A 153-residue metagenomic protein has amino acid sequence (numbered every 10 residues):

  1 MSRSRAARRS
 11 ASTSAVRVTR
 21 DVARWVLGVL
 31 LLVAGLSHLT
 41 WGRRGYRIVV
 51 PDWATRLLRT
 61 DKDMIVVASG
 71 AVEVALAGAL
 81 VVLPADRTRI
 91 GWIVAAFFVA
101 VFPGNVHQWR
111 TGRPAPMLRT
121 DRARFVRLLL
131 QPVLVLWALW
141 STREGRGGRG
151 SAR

Functional and structural regions predicted by a protein language model:
M1-R153: Short amphipathic, positively biased membrane-proximal segments that drive organelle/inner-membrane targeting
